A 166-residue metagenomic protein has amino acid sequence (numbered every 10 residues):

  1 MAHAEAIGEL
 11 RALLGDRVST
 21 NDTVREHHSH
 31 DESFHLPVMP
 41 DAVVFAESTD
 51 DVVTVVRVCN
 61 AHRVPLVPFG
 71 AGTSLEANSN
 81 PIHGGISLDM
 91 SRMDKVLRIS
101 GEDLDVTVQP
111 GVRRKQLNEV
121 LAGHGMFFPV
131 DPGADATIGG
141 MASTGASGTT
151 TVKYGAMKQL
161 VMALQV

Functional and structural regions predicted by a protein language model:
M1-E32, A61-V64: N-terminal accessory segments
L10, H35-L66, M90-P132, A146-V166: N-terminal glycine-rich flavin-associated loop
D31-P37, V58, N78-L88: Glycine-rich loop at the start of a catalytic domain that most often binds anionic cofactors/ligands
G85, T137, V161-A163: Broad gene-expression machinery/nucleic-acid interaction feature
G140: Beta-strand-loop-alpha "switch" segments that mediate conformational coupling across diverse proteins
